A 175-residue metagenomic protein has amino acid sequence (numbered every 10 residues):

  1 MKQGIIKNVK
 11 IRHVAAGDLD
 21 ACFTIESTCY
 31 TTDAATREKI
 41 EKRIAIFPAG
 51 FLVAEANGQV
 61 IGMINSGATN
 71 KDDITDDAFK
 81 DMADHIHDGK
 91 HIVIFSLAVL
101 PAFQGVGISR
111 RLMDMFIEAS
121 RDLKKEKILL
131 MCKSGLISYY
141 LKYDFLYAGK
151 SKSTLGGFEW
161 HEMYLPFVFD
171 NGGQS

Functional and structural regions predicted by a protein language model:
N8-A21: A short beta-loop-alpha structural element at the N-terminal edge of CoA-dependent acyl/N-acetyltransferase catalytic
H13, T24-R37: Helix-loop element at the rim of GNAT/NAT acetyltransferase active sites that forms part of the acceptor-substrate
R43-F47: Short loop/turn motifs at secondary-structure junctions and domain boundaries
G50-I64: Conserved beta-hairpin
V60-A98, Q104, T154-E159: Conserved acyl-donor/pantetheine-binding loop and adjacent beta-alpha core of acyl/acetyltransferases and related
A68-K71, L129-M131, L141, L146-E162: Conserved catalytic-core motifs of GNAT/GCN5-like acyltransferases
V99, G105-E118: Conserved acetyl-CoA-binding loop-helix of GNAT-fold acetyltransferases
M113, A119-K133: Conserved GNAT acetyl-CoA-binding A-motif
